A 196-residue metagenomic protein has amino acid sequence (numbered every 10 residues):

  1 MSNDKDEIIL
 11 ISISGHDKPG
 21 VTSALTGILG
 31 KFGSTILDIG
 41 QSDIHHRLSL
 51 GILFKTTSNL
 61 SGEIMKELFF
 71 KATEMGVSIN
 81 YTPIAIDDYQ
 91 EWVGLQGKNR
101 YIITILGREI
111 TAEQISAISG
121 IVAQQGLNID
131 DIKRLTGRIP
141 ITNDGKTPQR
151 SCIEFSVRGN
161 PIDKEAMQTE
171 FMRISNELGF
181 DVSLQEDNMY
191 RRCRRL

Functional and structural regions predicted by a protein language model:
S2-L196: A conserved regulatory-domain signal marking ACT and ACT-like small-molecule sensing domains and adjacent regulatory
